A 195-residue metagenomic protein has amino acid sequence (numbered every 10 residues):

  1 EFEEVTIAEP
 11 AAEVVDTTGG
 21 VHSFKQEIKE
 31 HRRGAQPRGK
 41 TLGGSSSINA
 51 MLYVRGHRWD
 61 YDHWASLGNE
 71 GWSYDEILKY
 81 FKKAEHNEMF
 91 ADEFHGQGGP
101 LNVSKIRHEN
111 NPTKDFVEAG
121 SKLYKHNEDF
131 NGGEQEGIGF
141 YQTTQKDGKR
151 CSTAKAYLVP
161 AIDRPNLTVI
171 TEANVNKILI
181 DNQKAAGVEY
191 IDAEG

Functional and structural regions predicted by a protein language model:
E1-K82, E189: N-terminal glycine-rich phosphate/pyrophosphate-binding loop and immediately adjacent elements
S66-A185, I191: Conserved redox-cofactor binding core of oxidoreductases
E194-G195: Core beta-strand elements of the Rossmann-like FAD/NAD(P) dinucleotide-binding domain in flavoenzyme oxidoreductases
